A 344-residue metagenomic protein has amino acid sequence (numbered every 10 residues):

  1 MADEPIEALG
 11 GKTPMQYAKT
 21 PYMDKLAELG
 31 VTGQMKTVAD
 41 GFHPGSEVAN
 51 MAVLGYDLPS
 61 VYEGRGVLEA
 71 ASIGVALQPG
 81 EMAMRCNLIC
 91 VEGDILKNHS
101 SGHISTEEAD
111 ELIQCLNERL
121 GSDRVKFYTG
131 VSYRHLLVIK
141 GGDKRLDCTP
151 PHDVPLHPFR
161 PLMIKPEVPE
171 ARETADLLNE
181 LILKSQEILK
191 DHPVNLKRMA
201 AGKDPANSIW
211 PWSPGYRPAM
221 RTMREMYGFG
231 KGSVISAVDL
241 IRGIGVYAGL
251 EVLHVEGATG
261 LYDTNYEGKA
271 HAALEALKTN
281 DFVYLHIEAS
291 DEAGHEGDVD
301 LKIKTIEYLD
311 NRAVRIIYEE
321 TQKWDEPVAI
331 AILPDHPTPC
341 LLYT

Functional and structural regions predicted by a protein language model:
M1, P334-P337: Active-site metal-binding loops of divalent metal-dependent hydrolases
K12-G41: Short, structured active-site-proximal loop/turn typified by the sulfatase FGly-forming signature C/S-X-P-X-R
P21, L26, G202, E292-I330: A long, amphipathic alpha-helix that forms part of the scaffold/cap immediately adjacent to metal-dependent active
V31-G93: Glycine-rich nucleotide/cofactor/substrate-binding loop typically near the N-terminus or early in the first domain
R65-H192: A contiguous, mid-domain pocket- or channel-lining segment that forms the substrate-recognition surface
I164-Y227: Loop-centered beta-sheet repeat module
P211, Y216-L301: Anion-binding catalytic surfaces of enzymes that hydrolyze or transfer phosphate/sulfate esters
Y343-T344: Conserved small/polar residues in nucleotide/adenosyl-binding loops
